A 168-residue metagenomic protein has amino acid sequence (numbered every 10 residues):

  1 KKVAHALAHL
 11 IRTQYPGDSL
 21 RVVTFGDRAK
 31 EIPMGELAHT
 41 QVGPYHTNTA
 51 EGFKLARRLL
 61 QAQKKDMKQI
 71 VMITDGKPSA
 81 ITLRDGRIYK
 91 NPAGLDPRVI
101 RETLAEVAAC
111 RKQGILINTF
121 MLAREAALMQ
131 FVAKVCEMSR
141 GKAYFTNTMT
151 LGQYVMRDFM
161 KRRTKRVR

Functional and structural regions predicted by a protein language model:
K1-V22, Q41-N48, L60, I100: …and closely analogous acidic/polar surface helices at protein-protein or active-site interfaces in A-domain-like
P16, K64-D66, E137: Short flexible coil/turn linkers enriched for glycine and charged/polar residues that connect secondary-structure
T24-A29: Short glycine-enriched loops at secondary-structure junctions
K30-M34, A62, P78-L83, A127-Q130 (+1 more regions): Switch/connector loops and helix/strand junctions flanking conserved nucleotide-binding motifs in nucleotide-processing
L37, L116-R168: Von Willebrand factor A/integrin I-like adhesion domains
V42-T47, G76-K134, M138: VWA/integrin I-like adhesion module and closely mimicked acidic/polar interface patches used
R57-R58, A108: N-linked glycosylation sequons
Q69-V71: Structural motif
